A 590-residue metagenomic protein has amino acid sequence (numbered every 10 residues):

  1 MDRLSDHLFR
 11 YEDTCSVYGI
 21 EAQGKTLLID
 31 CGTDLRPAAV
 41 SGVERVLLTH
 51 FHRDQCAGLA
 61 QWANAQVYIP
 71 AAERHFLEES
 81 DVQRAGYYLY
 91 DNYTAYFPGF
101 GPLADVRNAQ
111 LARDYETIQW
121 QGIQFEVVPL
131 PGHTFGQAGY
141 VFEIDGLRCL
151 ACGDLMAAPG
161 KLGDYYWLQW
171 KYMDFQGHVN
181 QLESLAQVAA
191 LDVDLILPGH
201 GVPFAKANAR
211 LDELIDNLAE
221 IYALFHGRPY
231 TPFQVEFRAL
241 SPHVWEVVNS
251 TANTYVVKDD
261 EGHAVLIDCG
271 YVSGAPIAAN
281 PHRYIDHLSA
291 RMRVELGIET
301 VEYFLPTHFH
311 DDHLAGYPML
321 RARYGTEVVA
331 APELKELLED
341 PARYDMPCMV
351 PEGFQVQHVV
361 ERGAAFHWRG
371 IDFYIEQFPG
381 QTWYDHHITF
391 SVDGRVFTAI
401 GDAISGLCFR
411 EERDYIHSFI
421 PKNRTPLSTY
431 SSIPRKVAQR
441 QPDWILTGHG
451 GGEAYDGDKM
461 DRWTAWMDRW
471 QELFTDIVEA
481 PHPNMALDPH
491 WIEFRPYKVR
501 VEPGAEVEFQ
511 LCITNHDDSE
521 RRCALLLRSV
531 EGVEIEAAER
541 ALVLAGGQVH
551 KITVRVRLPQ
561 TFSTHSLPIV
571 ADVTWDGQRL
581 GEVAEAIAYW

Functional and structural regions predicted by a protein language model:
M1-A39, G139-A157, F237-R291, H387-G406: Conserved beta-strand hairpin/beta-sheet module of binuclear metal-dependent hydrolase folds, prominently
L8-R10, T33-T117, S273-N280, Y284-H367: Active-site HxH/HxHxD metal-binding segment of metal-dependent hydrolases
T26, T117, Q124-L218, A264-A279 (+1 more regions): Metallo-beta-lactamase
Q471-E502: Low-complexity, acidic Ser/Thr/Pro/Gly-rich terminal tails and inter-domain linkers that flank the onset of structured
C512-D517: Asparagine-centered strand-capping/turn motif at beta-strand->loop junctions
D518-G532, D572-V573: Short acidic, flexible loop segments centered on an aromatic residue
L542-H550: Short proline/glycine- and polar residue-rich coil/turn motifs
V543, R557-S563: Short, surface-exposed loop/turn segments at beta-strand-coil junctions that are enriched for proline with nearby
